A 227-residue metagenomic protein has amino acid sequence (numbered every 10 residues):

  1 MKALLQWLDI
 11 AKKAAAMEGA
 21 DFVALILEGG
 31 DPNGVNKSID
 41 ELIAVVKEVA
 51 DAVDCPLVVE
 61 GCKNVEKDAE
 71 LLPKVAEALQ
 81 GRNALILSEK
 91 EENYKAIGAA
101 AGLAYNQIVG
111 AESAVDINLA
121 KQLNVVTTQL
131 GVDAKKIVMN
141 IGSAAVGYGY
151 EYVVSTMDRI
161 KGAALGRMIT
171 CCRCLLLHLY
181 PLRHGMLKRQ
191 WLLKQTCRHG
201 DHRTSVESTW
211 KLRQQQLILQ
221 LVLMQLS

Functional and structural regions predicted by a protein language model:
M1-D9, K13, G34-K37, G61-V65 (+3 more regions): Active-site mouth loops of central-metabolism enzymes
W7, L42, V46, D68 (+3 more regions): Aromatic/hydrophobic pocket-lining residues that form the small-molecule binding cavity in soluble enzyme cores
A11-E18, V46-A52, P73-Q80, I97-Y105 (+1 more regions): Acidic (Asp/Glu)-rich catalytic clusters
G19-E48, V53, V59-E66: Glycine-rich, proline-tolerant flexible connector loops at the mouths of alpha/beta enzymes
V23-A24, V58, G110, S227: Conserved beta-strand positions in the central sheet of alpha/beta enzyme cores
A52-V58, R82-K90, G166-H178: Short, acidic/small-residue loops that bind anionic groups at enzyme active sites
K67-I86, E91: Glycine-rich anion-binding loops of enzyme active sites
E92-S227: Catalytic alpha/beta core domains of metabolic enzymes, predominantly
